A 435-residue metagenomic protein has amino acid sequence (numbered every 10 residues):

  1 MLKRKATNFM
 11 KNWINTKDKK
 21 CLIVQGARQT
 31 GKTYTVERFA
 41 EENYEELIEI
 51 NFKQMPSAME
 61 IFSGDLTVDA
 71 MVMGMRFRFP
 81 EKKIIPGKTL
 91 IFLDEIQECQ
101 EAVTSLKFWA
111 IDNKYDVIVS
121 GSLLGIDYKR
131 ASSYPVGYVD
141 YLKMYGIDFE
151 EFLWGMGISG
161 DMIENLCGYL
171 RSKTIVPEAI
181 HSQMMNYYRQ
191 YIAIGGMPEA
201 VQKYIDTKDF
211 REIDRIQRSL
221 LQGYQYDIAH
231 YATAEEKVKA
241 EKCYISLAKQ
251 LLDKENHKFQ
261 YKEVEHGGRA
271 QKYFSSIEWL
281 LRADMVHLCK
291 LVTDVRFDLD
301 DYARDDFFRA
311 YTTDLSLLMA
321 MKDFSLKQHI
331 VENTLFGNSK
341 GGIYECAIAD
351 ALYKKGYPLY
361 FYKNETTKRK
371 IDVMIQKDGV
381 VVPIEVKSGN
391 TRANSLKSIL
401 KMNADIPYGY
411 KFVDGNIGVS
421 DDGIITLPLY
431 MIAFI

Functional and structural regions predicted by a protein language model:
M1-K17: Pre-Walker A adenine-sensing motif
V24: Hydrophobic anchor at the beta1->P-loop junction of P-loop NTPases
K32: Conserved lysine of the Walker
T35, F39: Hydrophobic positions on the alpha1 helix immediately C-terminal to the Walker A/P-loop
Q54-G87: Short glycine-rich substrate-engagement loop in P-loop NTPases that contacts/grips substrate
K129-L252: Interdomain motor-coupling "hinge/lid" segment immediately C-terminal to the ATP-binding subdomain of NTP-driven enzymes
Q202-K370: Accessory nucleic acid-recognition modules appended to NTPase machines
I348, L352, I371-N390: Conserved catalytic cores of phosphodiester-cleaving nucleases, focusing on short active-site segments
